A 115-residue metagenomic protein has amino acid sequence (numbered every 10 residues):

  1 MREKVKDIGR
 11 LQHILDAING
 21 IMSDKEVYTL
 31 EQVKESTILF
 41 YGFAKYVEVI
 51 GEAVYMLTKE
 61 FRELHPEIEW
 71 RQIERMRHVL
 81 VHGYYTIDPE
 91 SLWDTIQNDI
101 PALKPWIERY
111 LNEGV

Functional and structural regions predicted by a protein language model:
M1-V115: Solvent-exposed interaction patches of small proteins and small membrane subunits
